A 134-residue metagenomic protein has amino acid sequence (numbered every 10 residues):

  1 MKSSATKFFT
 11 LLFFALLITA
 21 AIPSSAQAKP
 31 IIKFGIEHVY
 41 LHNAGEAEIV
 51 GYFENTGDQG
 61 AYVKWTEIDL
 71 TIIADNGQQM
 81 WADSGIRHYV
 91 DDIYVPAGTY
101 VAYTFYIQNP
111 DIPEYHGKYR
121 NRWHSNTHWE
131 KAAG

Functional and structural regions predicted by a protein language model:
K2-L12: Bacterial N-terminal signal peptides that target proteins for export
T10-A20: Bacterial N-terminal signal peptides
A26-E46, Y52, A133-G134: Low-complexity, acidic Ser/Thr/Pro/Gly-rich terminal tails and inter-domain linkers that flank the onset of structured
A47-I49, T66, V101: Hydrophobic core residues within well-ordered beta-strands of beta-rich domains
F53-D58: Asparagine-centered strand-capping/turn motif at beta-strand->loop junctions
Q59-M80: Short acidic, flexible loop segments centered on an aromatic residue
M80-P113: Intrinsically disordered, low-complexity Pro/Gly/Ser/Thr-rich segments with frequent PxxP/GP/PP motifs and embedded
I107-G134: Terminal connector regions
